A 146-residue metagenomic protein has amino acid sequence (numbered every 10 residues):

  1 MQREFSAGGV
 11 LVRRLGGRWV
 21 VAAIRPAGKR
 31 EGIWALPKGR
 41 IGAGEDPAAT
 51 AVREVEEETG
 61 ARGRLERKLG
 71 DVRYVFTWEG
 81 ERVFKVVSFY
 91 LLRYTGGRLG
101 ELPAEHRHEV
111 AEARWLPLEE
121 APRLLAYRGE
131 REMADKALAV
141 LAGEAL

Functional and structural regions predicted by a protein language model:
M1-L36: N-terminal strand-loop-strand
S6-G8, V21-A22, W34, T50 (+3 more regions): Residue-level detector of intrinsically disordered, flexible termini and proteolytic processing junctions
R14, T95, A139: Residue-level marker of positions within ordered structural domains that often coincide with functionally constrained
I41-E132: Unchanged
G129, A142-L146: Short, charged, intrinsically disordered terminal tails
M133-V140: A small-molecule sensor/coupling module
